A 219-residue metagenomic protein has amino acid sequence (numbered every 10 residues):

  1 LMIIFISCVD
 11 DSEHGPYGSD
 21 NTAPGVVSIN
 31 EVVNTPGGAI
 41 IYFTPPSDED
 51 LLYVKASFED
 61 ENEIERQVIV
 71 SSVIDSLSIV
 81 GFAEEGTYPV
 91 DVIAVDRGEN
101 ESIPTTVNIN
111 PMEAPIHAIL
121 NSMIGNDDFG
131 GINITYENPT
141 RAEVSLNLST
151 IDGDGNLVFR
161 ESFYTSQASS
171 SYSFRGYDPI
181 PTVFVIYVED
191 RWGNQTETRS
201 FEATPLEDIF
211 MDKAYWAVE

Functional and structural regions predicted by a protein language model:
I4-S7: C-terminal motif of bacterial Sec signal peptides marking the signal peptidase cleavage site
V9-D50, E84, E99-A142, G193-V218: Pro/Thr/Ser/Gly-rich low-complexity, intrinsically disordered linker/stalk tracts
D11, V144-S145, N156-V158, T182-F184 (+1 more regions): Short loop/beta submotifs within extracellular cysteine-rich repeat domains
T22-G38, K55-S76: Long alpha-helical, hydrophobic tracts
G38-R66, I132-E161: Solvent-exposed loop/turn segments flanking beta-strands in beta-repeat/beta-sandwich domains
L52, L77-V107, A168-L206: Beta-strand-rich modules
Q67-V73, R160-A168: Short beta-strand segments within Ig-like beta-sandwich modules, predominantly Fibronectin type-III
